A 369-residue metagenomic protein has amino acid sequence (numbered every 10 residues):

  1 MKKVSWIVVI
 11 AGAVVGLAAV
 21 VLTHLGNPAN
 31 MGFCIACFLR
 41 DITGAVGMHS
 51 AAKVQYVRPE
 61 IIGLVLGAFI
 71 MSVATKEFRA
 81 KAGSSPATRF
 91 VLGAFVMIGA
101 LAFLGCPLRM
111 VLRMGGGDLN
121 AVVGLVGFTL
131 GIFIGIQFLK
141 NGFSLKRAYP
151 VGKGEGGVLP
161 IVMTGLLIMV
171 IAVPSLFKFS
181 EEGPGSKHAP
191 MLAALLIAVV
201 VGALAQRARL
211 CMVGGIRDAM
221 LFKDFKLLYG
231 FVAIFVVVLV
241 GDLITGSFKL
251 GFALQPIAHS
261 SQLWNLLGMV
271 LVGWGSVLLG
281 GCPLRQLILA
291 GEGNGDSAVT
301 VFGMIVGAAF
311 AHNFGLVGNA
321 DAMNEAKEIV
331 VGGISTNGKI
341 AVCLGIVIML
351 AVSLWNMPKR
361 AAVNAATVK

Functional and structural regions predicted by a protein language model:
M1-K369: Membrane-interfacial helix-loop segments of redox and metal-homeostasis proteins, especially TM-loop-TM junctions
